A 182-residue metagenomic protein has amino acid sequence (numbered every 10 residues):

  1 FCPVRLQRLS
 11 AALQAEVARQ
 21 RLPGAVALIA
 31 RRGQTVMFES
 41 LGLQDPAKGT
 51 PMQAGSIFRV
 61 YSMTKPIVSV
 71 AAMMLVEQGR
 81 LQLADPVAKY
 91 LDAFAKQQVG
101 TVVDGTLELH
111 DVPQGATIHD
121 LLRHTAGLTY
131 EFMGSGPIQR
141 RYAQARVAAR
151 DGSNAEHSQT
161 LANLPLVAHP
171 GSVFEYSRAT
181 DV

Functional and structural regions predicted by a protein language model:
F1-R31: Beta-lactamase-like hydrolase cores
Q14, P46-Y176: Active-site-proximal loop and beta-strand segments within enzyme catalytic domains
Q34-T35, R80: Residue-level signal for well-ordered, solvent-exposed loop/turn and beta-edge residues enriched in charged/polar side
T35-L41: Amphipathic coiled-coil signal-relay and dimerization helices
A179-V182: Hydrophobic mid-domain F-helix/FG-region of cytochrome P450s
